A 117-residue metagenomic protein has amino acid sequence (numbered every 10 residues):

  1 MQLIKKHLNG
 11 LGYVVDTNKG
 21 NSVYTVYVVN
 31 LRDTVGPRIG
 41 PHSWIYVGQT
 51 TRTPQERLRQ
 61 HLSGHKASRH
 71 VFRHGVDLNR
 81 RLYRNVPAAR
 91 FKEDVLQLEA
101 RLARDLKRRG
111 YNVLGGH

Functional and structural regions predicted by a protein language model:
M1-R59, R90-R101: GIY-YIG nuclease catalytic motif and its immediate N-terminal context
Q2, Y13, R84, Y111-N112: Residue-level marker of intrinsically disordered, low-complexity segments enriched for small/polar residues
S22-T25, P41-S43, H74-L82, R109-G110: Generic structural motif recognizing short loop/turn segments at the entrances and edges of beta-strands
T51-L96: Conserved short loop/helix modules at catalytic or binding sites in compact beta-alpha or helix-hairpin-helix contexts
Q60-F72, R101-L114: Short arginine-rich
L96, N112-H117: Anionic, Ser/Thr-rich low-complexity intrinsically disordered regions
